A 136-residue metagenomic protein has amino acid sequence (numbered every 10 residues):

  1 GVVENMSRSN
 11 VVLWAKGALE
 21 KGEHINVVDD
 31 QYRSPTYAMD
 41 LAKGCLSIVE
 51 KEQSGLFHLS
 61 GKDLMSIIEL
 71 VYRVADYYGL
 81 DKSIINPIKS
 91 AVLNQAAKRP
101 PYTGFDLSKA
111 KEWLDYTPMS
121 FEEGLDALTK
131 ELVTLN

Functional and structural regions predicted by a protein language model:
G1-R33, M39-D40: NAD(P)-dependent short-chain dehydrogenase/reductase
L19-E20, V49-E50, V133: Residue-level signal for alpha-helix termini/capping positions
V27-Y32, F57-M65, W113: Glycine-rich Rossmann NAD(P)(H)-binding loop
M39-S47, E122, D126: Amphipathic alpha-helical segments that line or abut small-molecule/effector binding pockets and mediate allosteric
G44, K51-A96, N136: Mid/C-terminal beta-alpha module of Rossmann-like enzyme folds, strongest in SDR-family dehydrogenases/epimerases
S66-Y72, K89-L128, L132-N136: Conserved C-terminal active-site "lid" loop/helix of NAD(P)H-dependent oxidoreductases that clamps the redox cofactor
